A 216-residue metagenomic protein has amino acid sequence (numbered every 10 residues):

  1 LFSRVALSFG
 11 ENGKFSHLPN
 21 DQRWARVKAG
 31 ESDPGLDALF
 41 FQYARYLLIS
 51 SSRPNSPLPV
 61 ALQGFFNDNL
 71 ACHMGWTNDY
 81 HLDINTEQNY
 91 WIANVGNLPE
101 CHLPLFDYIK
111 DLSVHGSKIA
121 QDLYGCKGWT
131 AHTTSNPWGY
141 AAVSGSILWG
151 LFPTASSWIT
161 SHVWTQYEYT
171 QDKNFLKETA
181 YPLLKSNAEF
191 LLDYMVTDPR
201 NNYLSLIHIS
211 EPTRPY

Functional and structural regions predicted by a protein language model:
L1-D79, L98-I119: Acidic/polar, glycine-enriched structural segments that form the non-catalytic walls/loops of the carbohydrate-binding
F40, L82, P199: Extracellular/periplasmic catalytic domains that process cell-envelope and extracellular macromolecules
Q42-Y43, S146, R200: Short, well-ordered loop/turn elements at secondary-structure boundaries
R45, I49-R53, Q63-N67, A71 (+6 more regions): An acidic- and aromatic-residue-enriched active-site/binding cleft used to recognize and process polar
F66, A131, L206: Short clusters of hydrophobic/aromatic residues that line enzyme substrate/ligand-binding pockets
G75-V196: Aromatic-rich carbohydrate-recognition surfaces in CAZymes
D198-L206: Flexible glycine/proline-rich, aromatic-decorated loop/lid segments
I207-Y216: Single conserved hydrophobic/aromatic residue that forms the stacking wall/gate of nucleotide- or nucleobase-binding
